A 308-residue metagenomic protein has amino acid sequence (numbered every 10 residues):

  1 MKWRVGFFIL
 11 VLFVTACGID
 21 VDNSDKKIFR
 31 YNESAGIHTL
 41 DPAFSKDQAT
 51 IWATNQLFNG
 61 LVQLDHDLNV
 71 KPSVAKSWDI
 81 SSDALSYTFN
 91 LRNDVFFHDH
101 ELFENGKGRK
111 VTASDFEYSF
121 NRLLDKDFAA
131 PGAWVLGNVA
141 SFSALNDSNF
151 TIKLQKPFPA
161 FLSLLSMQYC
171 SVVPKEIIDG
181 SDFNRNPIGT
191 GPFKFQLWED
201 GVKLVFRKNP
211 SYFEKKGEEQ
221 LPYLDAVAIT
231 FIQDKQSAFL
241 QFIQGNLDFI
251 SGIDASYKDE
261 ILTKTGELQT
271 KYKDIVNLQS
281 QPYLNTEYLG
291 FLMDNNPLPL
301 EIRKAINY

Functional and structural regions predicted by a protein language model:
V14-A16: C-terminal motif of bacterial Sec signal peptides marking the signal peptidase cleavage site
N32-S82, N121, F128, I188: N-terminal lobe/hinge region of extracytoplasmic solute-binding protein
A35-I51, V74-A75, E101-K107, G132 (+2 more regions): A structural "hinge/loop" feature
S77-F128, Q241, P297: Aromatic- and charge-enriched surface segment that lines or borders ligand/interaction sites
D79, D115, F128-P174, L197-E199: Surface-exposed binding/hinge segments that line and control ligand-binding clefts or catalytic entry sites
T112-E117, T151, G191-P192, L221-A226 (+3 more regions): Alpha-helical secondary-structure segments
K153, P157-P222, A226-A228, Q236-S237: Gly/Pro-rich hinge or "lid" segments in bacterial periplasmic/extracellular proteins
Q196-R207, T230-D294: Extracellular/periplasmic solute-recognition and catalytic clefts
